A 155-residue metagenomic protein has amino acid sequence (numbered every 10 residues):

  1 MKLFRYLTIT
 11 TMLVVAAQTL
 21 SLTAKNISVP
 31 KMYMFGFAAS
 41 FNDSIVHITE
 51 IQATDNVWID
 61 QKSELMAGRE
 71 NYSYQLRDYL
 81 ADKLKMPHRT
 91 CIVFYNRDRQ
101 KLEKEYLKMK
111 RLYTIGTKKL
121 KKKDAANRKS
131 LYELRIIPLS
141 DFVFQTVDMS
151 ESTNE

Functional and structural regions predicted by a protein language model:
M1-I27: Bacterial Sec-dependent N-terminal signal peptides
T23-C91, K104, L112-E155: Acidic/polar low-complexity segments and flexible, solvent-exposed patches
C91-F94, D98: Short, solvent-exposed, Trp/other aromatic-anchored flexible loops in extracytoplasmic proteins
D98-E105: Amphipathic, coiled-coil-like alpha-helical scaffolding segments used for oligomerization/assembly
